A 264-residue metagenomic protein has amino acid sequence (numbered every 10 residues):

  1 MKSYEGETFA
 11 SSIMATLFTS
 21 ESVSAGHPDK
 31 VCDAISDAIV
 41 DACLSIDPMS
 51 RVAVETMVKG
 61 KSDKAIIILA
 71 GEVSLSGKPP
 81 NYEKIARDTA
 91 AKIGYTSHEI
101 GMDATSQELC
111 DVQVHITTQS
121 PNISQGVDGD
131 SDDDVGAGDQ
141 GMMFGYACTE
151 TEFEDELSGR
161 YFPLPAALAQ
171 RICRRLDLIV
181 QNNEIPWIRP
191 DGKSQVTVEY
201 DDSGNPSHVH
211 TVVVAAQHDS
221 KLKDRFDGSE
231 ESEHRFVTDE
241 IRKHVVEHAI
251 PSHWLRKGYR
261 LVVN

Functional and structural regions predicted by a protein language model:
G6-A53, E152, G159, N183: N-terminal, positively charged regions that mediate nucleic acid binding
T19-V23, V58-K64, A91-N264: Glycine-rich, mobile lid/loop segments that gate access to catalytic sites or pores
A25, L69-G71, A216: Short glycine-centered, acidic/aromatic-flanked micro-motifs in structured strand/loop junctions that mark active-site
H27-K30, N81-I85, N122-S124: N-terminal low-complexity, intrinsically disordered segments
I46-M57, P79-E83, H98-M102: Short N-terminal amphipathic alpha-helices
V54-S76: Short, charge-patterned binding micro-sites
L75-G94: Active-site-surrounding "flap" and adjacent substrate/cofactor-binding loops of secreted or lumenal enzymes, prototyped
